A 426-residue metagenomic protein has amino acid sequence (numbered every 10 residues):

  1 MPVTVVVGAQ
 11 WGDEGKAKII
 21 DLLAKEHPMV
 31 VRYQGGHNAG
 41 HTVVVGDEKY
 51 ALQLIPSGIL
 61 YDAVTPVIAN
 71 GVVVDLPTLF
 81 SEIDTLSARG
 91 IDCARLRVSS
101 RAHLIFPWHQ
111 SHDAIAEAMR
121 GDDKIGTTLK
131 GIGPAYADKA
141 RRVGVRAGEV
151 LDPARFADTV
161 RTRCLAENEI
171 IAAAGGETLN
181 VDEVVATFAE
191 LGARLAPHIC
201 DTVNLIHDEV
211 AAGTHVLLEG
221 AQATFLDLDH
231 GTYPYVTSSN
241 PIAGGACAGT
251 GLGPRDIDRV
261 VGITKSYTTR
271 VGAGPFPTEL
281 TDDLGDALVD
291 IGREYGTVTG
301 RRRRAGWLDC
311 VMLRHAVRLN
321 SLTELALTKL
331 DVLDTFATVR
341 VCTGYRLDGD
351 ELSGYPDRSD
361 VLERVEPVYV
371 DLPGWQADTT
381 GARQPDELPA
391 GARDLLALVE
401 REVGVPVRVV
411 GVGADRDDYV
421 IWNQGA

Functional and structural regions predicted by a protein language model:
M1-A426: Non-transmembrane, aqueous-exposed alpha-helical and coiled segments at domain scale
